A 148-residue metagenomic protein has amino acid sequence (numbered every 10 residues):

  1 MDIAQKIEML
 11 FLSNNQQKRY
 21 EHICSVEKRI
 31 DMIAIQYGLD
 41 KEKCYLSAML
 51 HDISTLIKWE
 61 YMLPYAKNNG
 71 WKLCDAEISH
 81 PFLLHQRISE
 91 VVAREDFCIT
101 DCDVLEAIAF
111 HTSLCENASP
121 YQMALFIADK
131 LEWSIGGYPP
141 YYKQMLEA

Functional and structural regions predicted by a protein language model:
M1-A4: Non-catalytic terminal extensions that flank enzyme cores
E8-S13, Q36-A148: Divalent metal-dependent catalytic cores for phosphoryl transfer on phosphate-bearing substrates
E21: Conserved active-site and cofactor/substrate-binding residues in soluble primary-metabolism enzymes
